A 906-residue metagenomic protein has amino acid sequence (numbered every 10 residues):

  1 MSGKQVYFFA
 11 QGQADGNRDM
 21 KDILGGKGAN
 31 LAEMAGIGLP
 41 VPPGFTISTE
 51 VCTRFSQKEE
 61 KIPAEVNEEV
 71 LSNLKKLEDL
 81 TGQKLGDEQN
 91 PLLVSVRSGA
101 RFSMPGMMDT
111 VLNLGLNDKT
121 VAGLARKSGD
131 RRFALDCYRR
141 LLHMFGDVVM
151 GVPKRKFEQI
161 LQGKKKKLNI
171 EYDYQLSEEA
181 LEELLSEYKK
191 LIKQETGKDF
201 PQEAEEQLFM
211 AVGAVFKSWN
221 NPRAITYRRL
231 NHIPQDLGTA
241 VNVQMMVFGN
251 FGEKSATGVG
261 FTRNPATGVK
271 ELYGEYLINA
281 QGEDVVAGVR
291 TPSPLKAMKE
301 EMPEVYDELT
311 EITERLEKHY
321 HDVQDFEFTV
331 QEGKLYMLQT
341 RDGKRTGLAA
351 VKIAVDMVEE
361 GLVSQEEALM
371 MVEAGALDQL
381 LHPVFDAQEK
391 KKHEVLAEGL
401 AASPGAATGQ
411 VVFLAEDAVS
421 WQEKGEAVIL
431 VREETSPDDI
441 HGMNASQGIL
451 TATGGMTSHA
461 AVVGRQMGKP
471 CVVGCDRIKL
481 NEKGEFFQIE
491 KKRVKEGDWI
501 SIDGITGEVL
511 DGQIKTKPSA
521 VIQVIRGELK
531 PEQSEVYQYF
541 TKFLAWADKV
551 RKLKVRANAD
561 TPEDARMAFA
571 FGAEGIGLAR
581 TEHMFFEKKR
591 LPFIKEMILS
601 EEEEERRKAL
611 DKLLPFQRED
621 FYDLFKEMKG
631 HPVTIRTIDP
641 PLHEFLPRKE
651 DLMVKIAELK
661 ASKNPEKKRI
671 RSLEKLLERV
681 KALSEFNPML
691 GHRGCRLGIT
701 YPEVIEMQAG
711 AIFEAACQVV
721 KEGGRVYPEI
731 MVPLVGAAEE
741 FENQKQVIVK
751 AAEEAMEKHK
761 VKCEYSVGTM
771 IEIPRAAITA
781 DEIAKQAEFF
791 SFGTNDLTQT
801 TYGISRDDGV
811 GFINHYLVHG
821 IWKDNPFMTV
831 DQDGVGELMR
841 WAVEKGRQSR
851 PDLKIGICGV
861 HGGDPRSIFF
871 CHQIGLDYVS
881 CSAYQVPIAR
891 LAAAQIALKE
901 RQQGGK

Functional and structural regions predicted by a protein language model:
M1-H393, S420-Q422, E426-I429, S436-D438 (+11 more regions): Nucleotide/phosphate-binding sheet-loop regions of phosphoryl- and nucleotidyl-transfer enzymes
R18-D19, S403-A445, R551-L553, V835-P851: C-terminal accessory/binding modules appended to enzymatic or scaffolding proteins
F45, A452-G454, V473-D476, A579 (+2 more regions): Short beta->alpha connector loops at strand-helix junctions that form conserved, small/polar/Pro-enriched
R97-S98, V521-Q523, L529-K906: Conserved alpha/beta-domain cores
R228-I233, L369-W421, E426-V428, E508-R551 (+4 more regions): Long, charged amphipathic helices and adjacent flexible linkers at domain junctions
N242, V412, I429-V431, L450 (+3 more regions): Structural motif
K334-Y336, S436-N444, L450, M456-V462 (+7 more regions): Glycine-rich phosphate/ribose-binding loops and adjacent secondary-structure elements that form binding surfaces
